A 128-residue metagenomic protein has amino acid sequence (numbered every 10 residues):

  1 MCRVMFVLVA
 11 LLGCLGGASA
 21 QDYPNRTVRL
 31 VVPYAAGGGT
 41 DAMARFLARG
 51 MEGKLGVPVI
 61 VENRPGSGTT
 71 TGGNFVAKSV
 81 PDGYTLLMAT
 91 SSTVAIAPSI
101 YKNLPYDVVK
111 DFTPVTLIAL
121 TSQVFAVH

Functional and structural regions predicted by a protein language model:
V4-C14: Bacterial N-terminal signal peptides
L8, M43, P114-L117: Residue-level recognition of specific faces of alpha-helices
S19-D111: N-terminal (or domain-start) structured segment
E62, T116, H128: Residue-level detector of conserved, well-ordered beta-strand and adjacent loop positions that form binding/recognition
L86-L87, V115, F125: Well-ordered beta-strand positions enriched in small/hydrophobic/aromatic, beta-favoring residues
I96, K102, A119-H128: Hydrophobic/proline-rich hinge and linker segments of small-molecule sensing/allosteric domains, predominantly
K110, V115-S122: Short Pro/Gly-enriched coil loops immediately N-terminal to beta-strands
